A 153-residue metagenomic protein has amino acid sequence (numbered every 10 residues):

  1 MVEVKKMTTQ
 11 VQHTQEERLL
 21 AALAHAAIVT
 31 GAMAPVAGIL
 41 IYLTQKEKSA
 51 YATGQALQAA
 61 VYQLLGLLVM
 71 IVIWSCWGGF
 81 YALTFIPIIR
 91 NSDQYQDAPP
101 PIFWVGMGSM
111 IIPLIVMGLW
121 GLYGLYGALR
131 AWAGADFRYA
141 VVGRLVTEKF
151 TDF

Functional and structural regions predicted by a protein language model:
V2-G31, P35-L64, L129-F153: Membrane-interface extramembranous regions at the lipid-water interface
V2-Q12, I88-P101: Long, highly hydrophobic alpha-helical transmembrane signal-anchor segments
L20-G38, A59-N91, I102-G127: Hydrophobic alpha-helical transmembrane segments in multi-pass membrane proteins
F80-Q94, V141-T151: Charge-rich, acidic-biased intrinsically disordered regions
